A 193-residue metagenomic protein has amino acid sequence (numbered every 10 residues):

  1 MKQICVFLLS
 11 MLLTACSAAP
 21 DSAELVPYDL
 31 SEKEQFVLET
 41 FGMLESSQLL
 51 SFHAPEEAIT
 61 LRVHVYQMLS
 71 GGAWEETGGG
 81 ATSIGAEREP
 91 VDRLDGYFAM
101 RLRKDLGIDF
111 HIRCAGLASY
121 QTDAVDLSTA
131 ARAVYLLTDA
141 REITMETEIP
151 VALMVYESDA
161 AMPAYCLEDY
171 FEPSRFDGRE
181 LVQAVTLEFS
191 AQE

Functional and structural regions predicted by a protein language model:
M1-I4, L8: Positively charged n-region of N-terminal signal peptides that target proteins for export
F7, S51, E188: Residues in well-ordered beta-strands of folded domains
L9-S10, V155: Enrichment for repetitive, rod-forming helical segments
L12-A15: C-terminal motif of bacterial Sec signal peptides marking the signal peptidase cleavage site
A18-E87: N-terminal export/targeting and maturation segments
T82-E193: Extracytoplasmic electrostatic interaction patches
